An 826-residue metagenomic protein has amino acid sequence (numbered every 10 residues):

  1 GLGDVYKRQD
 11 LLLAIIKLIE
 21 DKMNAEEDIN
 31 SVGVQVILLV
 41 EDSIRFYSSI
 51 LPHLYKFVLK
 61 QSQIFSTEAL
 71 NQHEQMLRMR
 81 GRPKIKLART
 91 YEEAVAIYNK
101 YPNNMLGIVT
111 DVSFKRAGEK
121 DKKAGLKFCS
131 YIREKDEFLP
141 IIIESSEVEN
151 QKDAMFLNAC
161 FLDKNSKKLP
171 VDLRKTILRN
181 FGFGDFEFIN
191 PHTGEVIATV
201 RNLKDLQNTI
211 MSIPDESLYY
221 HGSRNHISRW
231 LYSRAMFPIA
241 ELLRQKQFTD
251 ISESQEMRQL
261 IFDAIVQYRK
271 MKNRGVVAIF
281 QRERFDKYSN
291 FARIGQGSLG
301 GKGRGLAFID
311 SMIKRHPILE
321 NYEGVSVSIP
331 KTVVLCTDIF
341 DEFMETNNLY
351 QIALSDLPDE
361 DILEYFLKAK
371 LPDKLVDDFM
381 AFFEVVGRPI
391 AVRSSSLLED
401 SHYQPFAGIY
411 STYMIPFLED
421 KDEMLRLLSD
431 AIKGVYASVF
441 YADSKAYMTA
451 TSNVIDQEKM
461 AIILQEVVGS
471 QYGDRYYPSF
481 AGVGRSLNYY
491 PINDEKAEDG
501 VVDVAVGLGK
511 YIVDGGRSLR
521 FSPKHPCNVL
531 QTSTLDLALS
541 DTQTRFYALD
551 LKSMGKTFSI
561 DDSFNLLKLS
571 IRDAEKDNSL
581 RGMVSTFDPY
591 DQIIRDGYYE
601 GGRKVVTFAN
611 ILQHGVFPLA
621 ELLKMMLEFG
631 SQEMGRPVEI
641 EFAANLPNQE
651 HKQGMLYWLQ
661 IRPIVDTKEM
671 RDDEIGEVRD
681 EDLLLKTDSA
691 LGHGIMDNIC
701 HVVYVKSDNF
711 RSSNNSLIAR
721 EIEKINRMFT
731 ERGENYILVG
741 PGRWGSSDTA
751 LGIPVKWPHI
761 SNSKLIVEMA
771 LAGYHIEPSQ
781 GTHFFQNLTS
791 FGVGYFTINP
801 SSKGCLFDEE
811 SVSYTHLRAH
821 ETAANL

Functional and structural regions predicted by a protein language model:
G1, I16, E92-N99, F114-F138: Short amphipathic alpha-helix used as the core "switch/output" element in two-component signaling
G1-D4, E41, L106-T110, K127-D153 (+1 more regions): A short, hydrophobic beta-strand element within the central beta-sheet of small alpha/beta folds
L2-Y6, M236, T815-A824: Conserved small/polar residues in nucleotide/adenosyl-binding loops
G3, Q9-A25, H53, D172-G182: Receiver (REC) domain switch/output surface
G33-R45, I50-Q75, I85-L87: Conserved acidic segment of CheY-like receiver
F65-G107: Acidic, metal-coordinating helix/loop segments flanking the phosphotransfer/catalytic sites of two-component signaling
E144-R293, S311: Long, compositionally biased intrinsically disordered regulatory segments in eukaryotic proteins
E283-N321, K370-A770: Conserved mixed alpha/beta core segments that line enzyme active sites in large multi-domain catalysts
